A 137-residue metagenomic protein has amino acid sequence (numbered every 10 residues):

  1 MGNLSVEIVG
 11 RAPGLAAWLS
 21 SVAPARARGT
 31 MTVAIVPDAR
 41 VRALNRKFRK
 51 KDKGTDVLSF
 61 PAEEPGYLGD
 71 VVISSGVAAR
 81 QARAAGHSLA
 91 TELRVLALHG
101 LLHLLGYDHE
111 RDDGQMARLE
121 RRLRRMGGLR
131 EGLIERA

Functional and structural regions predicted by a protein language model:
M1-L93, L102-A137: An acidic/histidine-cluster motif and surrounding catalytic segment that typifies divalent-metal-assisted enzyme active
